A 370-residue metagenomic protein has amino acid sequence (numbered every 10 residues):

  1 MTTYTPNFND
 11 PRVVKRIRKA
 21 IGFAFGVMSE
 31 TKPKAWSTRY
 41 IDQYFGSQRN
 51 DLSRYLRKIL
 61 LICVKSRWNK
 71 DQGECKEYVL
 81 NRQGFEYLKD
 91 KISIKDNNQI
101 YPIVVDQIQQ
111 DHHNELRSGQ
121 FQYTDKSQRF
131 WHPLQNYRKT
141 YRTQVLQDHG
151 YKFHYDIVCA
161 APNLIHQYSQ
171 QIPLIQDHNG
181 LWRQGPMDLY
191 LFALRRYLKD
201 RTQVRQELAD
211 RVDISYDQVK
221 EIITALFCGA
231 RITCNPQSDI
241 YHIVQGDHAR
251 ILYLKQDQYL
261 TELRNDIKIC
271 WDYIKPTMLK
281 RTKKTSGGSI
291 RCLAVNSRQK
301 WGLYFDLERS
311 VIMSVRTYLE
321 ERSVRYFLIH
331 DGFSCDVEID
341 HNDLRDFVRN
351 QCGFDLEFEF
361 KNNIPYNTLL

Functional and structural regions predicted by a protein language model:
M1-T143, D148-G150, F354-L370: Non-catalytic nucleic-acid-binding interfaces of large nucleic-acid enzymes and RNP effectors
D42, A209, H330: The alpha-helix within a helix-turn-helix
Q135-A294: Helical catalytic core of nucleic-acid polymerases
N136-T140, T317-V324: Short amphipathic beta-strand starts and helix->beta connectors
K152-Y155, M313, L319, F333: Catalytic phosphate/metal-binding cores of nucleic-acid and nucleotide-processing enzymes, i.e., regions that mediate
H154-I157, I223, R325-D336: Catalytic palm active-site di-aspartate
A230-Q237, A294-S297, D340-L370: C-terminal polymerase-core module
L303-E321: Short amphipathic alpha-helix segments
